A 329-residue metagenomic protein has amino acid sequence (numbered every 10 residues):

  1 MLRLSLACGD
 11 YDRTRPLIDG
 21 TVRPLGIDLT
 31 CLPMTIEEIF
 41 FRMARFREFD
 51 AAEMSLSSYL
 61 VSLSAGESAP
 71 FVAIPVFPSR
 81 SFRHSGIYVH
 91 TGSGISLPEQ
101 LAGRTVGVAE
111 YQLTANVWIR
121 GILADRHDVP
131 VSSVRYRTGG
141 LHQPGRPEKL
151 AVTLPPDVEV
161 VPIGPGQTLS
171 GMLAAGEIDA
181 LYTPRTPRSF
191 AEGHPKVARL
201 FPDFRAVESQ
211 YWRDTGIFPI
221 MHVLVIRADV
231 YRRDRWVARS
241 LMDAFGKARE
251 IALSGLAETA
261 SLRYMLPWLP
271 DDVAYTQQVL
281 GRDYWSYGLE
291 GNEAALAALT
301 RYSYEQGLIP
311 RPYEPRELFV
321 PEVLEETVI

Functional and structural regions predicted by a protein language model:
M1-L4, I95-T105, V279-L280, E305: Immediate post-signal peptide segment of exported/extracytoplasmic ligand-binding proteins
R3, A7-T14: Extracytoplasmic "Venus flytrap"
S5-A7, G107, R137, L181: Short, well-ordered beta-strand segments
D12-S132, Y136-G145: Short, glycine-/small- and polar/acidic-enriched structural segments that line small-molecule recognition paths
C31-R42, S96, V131-E148, V152 (+2 more regions): Short helix-initiation/N-cap motifs at beta->coil->alpha
P147-A257: Pocket-lining segment of extracytoplasmic ligand-binding domains
V225, Y231-E305: Secondary-structure end/capping motifs
G288-I329: Long, low-complexity C-terminal extensions of enzymes
